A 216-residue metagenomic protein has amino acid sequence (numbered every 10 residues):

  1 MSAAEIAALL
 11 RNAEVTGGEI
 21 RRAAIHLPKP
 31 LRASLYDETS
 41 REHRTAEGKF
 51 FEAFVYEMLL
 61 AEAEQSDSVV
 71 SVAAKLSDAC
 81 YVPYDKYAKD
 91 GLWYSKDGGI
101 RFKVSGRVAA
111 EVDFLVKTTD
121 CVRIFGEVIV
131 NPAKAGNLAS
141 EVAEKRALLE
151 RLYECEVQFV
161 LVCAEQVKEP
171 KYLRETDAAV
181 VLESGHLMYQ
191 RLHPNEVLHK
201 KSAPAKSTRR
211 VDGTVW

Functional and structural regions predicted by a protein language model:
M1-W216: Intrinsically disordered, low-complexity Ser/Thr/Pro/Gly-rich regulatory segments
